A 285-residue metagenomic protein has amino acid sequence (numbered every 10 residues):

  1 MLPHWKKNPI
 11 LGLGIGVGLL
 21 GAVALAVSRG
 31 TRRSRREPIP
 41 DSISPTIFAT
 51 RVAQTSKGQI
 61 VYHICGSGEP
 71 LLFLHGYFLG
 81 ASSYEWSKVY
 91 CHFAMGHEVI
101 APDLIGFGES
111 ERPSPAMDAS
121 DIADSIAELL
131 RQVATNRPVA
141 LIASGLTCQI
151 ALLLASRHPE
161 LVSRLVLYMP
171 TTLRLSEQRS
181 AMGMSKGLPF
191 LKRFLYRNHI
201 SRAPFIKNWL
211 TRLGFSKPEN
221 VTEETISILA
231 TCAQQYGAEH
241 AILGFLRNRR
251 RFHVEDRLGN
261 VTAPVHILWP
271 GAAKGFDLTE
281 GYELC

Functional and structural regions predicted by a protein language model:
W5-R32: Hydrophobic alpha-helical topogenic segments used for membrane insertion/localization
I39-Q59: N-terminal cap/lid segment of alpha/beta-hydrolase-fold proteins
G58, H63-E109: Conserved HGGG/HGGXW glycine-rich cap/lid loop of the alpha/beta-hydrolase fold
S83-E85, S110-A116, S176-R179, L278-T279: Conserved catalytic-core motifs of eukaryotic protein kinase domains, centered on the activation segment
S87, I100-I142: Active-site loop/oxyanion-hole signature of alpha/beta-hydrolase fold enzymes
G96, V133-S180: Conserved hydrolase catalytic core segment
A181, H199-G259, A263: Conserved alpha/beta-hydrolase catalytic His-Asp/Glu region
N260-C285: Conserved loop-alpha-helix segment in the C-terminal half of the alpha/beta-hydrolase fold that carries the catalytic
